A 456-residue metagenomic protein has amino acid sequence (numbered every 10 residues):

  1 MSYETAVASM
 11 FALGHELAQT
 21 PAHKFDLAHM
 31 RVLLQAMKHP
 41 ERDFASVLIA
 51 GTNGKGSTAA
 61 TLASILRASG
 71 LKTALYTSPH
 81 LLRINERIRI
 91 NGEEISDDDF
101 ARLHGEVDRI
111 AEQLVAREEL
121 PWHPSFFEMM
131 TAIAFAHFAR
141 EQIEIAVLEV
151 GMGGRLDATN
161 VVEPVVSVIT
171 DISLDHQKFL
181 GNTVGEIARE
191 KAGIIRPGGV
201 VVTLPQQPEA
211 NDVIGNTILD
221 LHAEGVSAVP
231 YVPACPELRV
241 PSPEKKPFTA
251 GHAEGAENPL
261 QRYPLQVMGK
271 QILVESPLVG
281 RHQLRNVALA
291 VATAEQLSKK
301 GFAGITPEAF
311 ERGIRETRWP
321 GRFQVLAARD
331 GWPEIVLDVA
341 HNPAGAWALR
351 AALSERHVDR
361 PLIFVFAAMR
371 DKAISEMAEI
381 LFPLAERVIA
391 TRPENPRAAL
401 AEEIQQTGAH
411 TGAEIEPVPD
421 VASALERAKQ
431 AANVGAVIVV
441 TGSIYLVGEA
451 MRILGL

Functional and structural regions predicted by a protein language model:
M1-T20: Charged, amphipathic alpha-helical linker segments immediately N-terminal to NTP-binding catalytic cores
P21-L27, V32-D43, A68-V162, K178-L180 (+2 more regions): ATP-dependent carboxylate-amine ligase catalytic core
V47-I49: Hydrophobic anchor at the beta1->P-loop junction of P-loop NTPases
S57-T61: Hydrophobic positions on the alpha1 helix immediately C-terminal to the Walker A/P-loop
Y76-P79, L204-P205, T217-L238, E254 (+7 more regions): Beta-strand->loop->alpha-helix junctions that form or flank phosphate-binding loops in nucleotide-handling enzymes
L114-E118, E141-E149, P164-G269, L273 (+2 more regions): Acidic, Mg2+-coordinating active-site environments of NTP-dependent enzymes
I145-V150, D157-V168, S173, E186 (+1 more regions): Nucleotide phosphate-binding/pyrophosphate-handling subdomain across enzymes that bind or process nucleotide phosphates
Q207-T217, H222, V226, P259 (+3 more regions): C-terminal helical cap/extension that packs against the catalytic core of soluble nucleotide-cofactor enzymes
